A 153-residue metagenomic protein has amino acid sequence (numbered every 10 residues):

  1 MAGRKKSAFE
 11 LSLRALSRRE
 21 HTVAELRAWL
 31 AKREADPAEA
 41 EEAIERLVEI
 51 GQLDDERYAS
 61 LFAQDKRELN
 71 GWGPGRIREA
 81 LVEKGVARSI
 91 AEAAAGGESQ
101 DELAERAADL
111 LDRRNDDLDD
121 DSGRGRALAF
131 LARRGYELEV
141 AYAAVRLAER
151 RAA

Functional and structural regions predicted by a protein language model:
M1-A153: An alpha-helical, amphipathic repeat domain used for nucleic-acid recognition, typified by the mTERF helical solenoid
